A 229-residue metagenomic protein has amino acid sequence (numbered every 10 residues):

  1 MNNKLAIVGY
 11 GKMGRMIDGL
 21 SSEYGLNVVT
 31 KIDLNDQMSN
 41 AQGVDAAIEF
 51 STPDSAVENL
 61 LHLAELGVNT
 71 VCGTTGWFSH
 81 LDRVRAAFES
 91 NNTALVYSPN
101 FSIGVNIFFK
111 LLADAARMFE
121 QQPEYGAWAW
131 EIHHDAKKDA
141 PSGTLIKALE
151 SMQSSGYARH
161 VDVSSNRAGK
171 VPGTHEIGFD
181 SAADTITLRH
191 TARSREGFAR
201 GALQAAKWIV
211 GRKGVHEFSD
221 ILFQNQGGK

Functional and structural regions predicted by a protein language model:
N3-A6, K12-A41, Q121-K229: C-terminal substrate-binding/catalytic lobe of Rossmann-fold NAD(P)-dependent oxidoreductases
S22, A64, E89: Anion (oxyanion) recognition and catalysis
V28, T70-V71, A94-L95: Hydrophobic beta-strand scaffold residues
L34-Q37, T74-F78, F101: Short, acidic/turn-prone active-site loops that include or flank metal/cofactor- and phosphate-binding residues
N40, P53-T74, D82-V84: Rossmann-fold NAD(P) dinucleotide-binding segment
A47-I48, V71: N-terminal Rossmann-like NAD(P) cofactor-binding module of classical short-chain dehydrogenase/reductase
L61, T74-Y97, N106-A115: Rossmann-fold NAD(P)-binding glycine/threonine-rich loop
